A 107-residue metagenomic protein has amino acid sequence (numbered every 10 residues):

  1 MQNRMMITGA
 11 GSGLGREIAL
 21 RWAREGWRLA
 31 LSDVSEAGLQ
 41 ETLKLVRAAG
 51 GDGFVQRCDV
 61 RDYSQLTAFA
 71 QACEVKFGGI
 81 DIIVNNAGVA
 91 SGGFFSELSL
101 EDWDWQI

Functional and structural regions predicted by a protein language model:
M1-A30: Canonical Rossmann dinucleotide-binding motif of NAD(H)/NADP(H)-dependent dehydrogenases/reductases, specifically
R4, R28, D52-F54, G79-D81: Structural signature of beta-strand start/N-cap positions in the alpha/beta core of ABC transporter nucleotide-binding
T8-G9, I80-G88: Rossmann-fold scaffold of SDR-type NAD(P)-dependent oxidoreductases
E25-E41: Conserved glycine-rich Rossmann-like NAD(P)H-binding loop of the short-chain dehydrogenase/reductase
L31, Q56-R57: Conserved residues in the N-terminal Rossmann fold of short-chain dehydrogenase/reductase
E36-A37, R57-A68, L100: The beta1-alpha1 cofactor-binding region of Rossmann-like NAD(H)/NADP(H)-dependent oxidoreductases
A72-G78: Glycine-rich phosphate-binding loop signature in dinucleotide/nucleotide-binding domains
F94-F95, S99-I107: Substrate-binding pocket helix/loop in short-chain dehydrogenase/reductase
